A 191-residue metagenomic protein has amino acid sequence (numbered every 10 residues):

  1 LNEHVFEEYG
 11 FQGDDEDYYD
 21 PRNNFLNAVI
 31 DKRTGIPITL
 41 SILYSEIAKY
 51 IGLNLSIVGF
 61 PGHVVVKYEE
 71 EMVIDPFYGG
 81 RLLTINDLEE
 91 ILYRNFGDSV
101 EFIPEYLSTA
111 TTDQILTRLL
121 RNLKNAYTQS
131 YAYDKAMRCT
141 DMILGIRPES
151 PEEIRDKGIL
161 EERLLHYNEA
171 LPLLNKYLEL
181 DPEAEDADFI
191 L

Functional and structural regions predicted by a protein language model:
N2-L191: A structural boundary/capping signal
